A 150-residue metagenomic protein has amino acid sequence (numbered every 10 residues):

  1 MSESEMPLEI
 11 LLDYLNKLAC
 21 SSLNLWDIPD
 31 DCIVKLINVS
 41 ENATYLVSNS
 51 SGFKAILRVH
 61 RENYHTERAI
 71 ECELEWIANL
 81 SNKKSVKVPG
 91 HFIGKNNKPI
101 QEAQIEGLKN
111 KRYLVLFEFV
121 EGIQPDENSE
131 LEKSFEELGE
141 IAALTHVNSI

Functional and structural regions predicted by a protein language model:
M1-V34: Juxta-kinase regulatory segment immediately upstream of eukaryotic protein kinase catalytic domains
I10-Y14, K35-N38, E140-I141, T145-I150: Unusually extended, aromatic-enriched hydrophobic runs near protein termini
Y14-L18, V47, R112, L116: Membrane-targeting and insertion segments and their boundary/processing signals
L15-A19, S40-A43, E73: Short N-terminal amphipathic alpha-helix/helix-capping patch enriched in small hydrophobics with frequent Ser/Thr
W26-S48: ATP-binding glycine-rich phosphate-binding loop
S50-I150: ATP-binding pocket architecture of kinase catalytic cores
